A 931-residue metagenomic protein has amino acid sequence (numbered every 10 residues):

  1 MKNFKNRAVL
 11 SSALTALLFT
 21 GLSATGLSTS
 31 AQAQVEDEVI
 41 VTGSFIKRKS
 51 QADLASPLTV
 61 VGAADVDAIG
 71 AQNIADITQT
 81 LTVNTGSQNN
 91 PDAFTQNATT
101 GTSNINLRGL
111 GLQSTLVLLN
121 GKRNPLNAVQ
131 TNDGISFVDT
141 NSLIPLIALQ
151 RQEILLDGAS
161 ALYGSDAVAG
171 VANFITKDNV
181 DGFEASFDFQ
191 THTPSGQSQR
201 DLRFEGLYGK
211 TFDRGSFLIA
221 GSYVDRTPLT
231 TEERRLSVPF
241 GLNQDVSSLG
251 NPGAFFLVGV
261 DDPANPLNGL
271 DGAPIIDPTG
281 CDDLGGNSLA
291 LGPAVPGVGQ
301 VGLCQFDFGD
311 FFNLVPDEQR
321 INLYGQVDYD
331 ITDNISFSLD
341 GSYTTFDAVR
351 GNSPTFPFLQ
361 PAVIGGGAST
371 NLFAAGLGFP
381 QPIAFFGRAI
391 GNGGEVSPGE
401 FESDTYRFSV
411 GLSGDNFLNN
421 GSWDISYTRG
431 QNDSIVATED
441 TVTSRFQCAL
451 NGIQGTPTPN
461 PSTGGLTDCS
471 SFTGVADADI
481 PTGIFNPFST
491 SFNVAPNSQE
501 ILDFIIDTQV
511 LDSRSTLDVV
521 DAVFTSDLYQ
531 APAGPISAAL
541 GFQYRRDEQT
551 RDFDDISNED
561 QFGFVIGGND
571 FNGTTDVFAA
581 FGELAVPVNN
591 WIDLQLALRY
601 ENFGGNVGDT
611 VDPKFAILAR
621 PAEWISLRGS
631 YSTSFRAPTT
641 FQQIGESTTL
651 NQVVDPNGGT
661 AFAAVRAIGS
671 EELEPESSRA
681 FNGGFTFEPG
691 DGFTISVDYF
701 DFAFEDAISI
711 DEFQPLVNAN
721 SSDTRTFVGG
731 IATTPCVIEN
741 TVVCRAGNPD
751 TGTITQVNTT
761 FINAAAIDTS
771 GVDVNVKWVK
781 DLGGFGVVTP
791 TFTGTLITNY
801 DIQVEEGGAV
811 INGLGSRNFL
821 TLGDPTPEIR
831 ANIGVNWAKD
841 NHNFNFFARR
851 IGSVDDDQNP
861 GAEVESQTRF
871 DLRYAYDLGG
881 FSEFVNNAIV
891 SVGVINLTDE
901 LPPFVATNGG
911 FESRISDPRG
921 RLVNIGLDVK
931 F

Functional and structural regions predicted by a protein language model:
K2-T80, E205, G209, D333 (+2 more regions): N-terminal Sec signal peptide and the immediately downstream disordered periplasmic leader that contains the TonB box
V35, I144, N179-G182, D213-R214 (+14 more regions): Short loop/turn motifs that connect adjacent beta-strands in outer-membrane beta-barrel proteins
T42-A98, N106, L119, N124-T131 (+8 more regions): N-terminal plug
S87, G134-V138, L146-Q150, A161-V238 (+5 more regions): Outer-membrane beta-barrel translocator/receptor signature
N132-D133, L229, L236-L242, P278 (+8 more regions): Surface-exposed, low-complexity loop segments enriched in small/polar and acidic residues
G158, D178, F189-T193, F212-R214 (+18 more regions): Transmembrane beta-strands of outer-membrane beta-barrel pores
T443-R445, T694, E705, L796-N799 (+2 more regions): C-terminal beta-signal and adjacent terminal beta-strands/loops of Gram-negative outer-membrane beta-barrel proteins
L650, P790-S882, F911: C-terminal beta-barrel architecture of Gram-negative outer-membrane proteins
